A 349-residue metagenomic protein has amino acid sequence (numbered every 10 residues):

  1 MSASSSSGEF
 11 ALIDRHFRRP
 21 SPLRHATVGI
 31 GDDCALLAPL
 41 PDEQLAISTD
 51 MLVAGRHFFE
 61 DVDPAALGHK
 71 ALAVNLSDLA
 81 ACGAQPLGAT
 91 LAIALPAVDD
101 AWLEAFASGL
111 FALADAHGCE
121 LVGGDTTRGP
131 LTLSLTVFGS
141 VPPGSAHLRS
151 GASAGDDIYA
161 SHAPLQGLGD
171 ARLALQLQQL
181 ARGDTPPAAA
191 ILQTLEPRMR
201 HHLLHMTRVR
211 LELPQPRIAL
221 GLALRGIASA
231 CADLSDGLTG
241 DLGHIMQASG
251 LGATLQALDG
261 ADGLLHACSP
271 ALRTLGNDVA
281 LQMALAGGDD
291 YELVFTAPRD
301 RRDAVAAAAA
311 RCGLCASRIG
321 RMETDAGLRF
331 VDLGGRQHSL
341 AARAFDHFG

Functional and structural regions predicted by a protein language model:
M1-D63, C82, L87, L91: Extreme N-terminal cap/leader segments of soluble proteins
S2-R18, D63, P96-E120, T127-L133 (+3 more regions): Glycine-/charge-enriched secondary-structure boundary and capping motifs
R24-A26, A35, F111, V122-T126 (+6 more regions): A generic local secondary-structure boundary/capping motif
G29, A46-S48, L121-G124, Y159-S161 (+2 more regions): General beta-strand structural signal in soluble alpha/beta enzymes
L45, L52, P86-Q179: Glycine-rich anion-binding loops of enzyme active sites
T49, L148-G221: Short, acidic (Asp/Glu-rich) active-site segment that either coordinates a divalent metal cofactor
L67-L79, G109-L110: Short, well-ordered amphipathic alpha-helical segments that serve as non-catalytic structural scaffolds within diverse
